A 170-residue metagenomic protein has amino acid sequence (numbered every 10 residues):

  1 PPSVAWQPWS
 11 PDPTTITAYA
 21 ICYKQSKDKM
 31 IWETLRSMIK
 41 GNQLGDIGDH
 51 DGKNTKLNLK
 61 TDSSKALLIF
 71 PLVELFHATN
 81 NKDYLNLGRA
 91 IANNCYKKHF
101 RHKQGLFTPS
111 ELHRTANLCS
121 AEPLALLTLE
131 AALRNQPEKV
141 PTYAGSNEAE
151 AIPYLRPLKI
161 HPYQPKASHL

Functional and structural regions predicted by a protein language model:
P1-L170: Glycan-recognition and catalytic cores of secretory/periplasmic carbohydrate-active enzymes
